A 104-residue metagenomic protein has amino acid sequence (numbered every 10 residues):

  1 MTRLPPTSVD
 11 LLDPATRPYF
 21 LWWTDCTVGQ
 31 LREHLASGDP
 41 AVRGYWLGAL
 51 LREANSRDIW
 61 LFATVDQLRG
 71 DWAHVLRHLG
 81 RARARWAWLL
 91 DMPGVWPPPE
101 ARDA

Functional and structural regions predicted by a protein language model:
M1-A104: Long, compositionally biased intrinsically disordered regulatory segments in eukaryotic proteins
